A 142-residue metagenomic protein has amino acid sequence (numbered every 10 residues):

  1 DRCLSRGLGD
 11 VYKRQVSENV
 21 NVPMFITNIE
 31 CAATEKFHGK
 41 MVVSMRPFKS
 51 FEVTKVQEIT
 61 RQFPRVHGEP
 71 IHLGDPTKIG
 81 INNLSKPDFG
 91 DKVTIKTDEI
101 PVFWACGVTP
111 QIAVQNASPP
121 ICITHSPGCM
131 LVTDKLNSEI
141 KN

Functional and structural regions predicted by a protein language model:
D1-L8, Y12: Single conserved hydrophobic/aromatic residue that forms the stacking wall/gate of nucleotide- or nucleobase-binding
S5, K55-Q62, I112-A117: Alpha-helical scaffold segments in soluble metabolic enzymes
Y12, P70, S85-P87, N116-A117 (+2 more regions): General "foldedness" signal
K13-V93, V102: Internal, well-folded beta-alpha domain core
V93-N142: C-terminal functional extensions of proteins
